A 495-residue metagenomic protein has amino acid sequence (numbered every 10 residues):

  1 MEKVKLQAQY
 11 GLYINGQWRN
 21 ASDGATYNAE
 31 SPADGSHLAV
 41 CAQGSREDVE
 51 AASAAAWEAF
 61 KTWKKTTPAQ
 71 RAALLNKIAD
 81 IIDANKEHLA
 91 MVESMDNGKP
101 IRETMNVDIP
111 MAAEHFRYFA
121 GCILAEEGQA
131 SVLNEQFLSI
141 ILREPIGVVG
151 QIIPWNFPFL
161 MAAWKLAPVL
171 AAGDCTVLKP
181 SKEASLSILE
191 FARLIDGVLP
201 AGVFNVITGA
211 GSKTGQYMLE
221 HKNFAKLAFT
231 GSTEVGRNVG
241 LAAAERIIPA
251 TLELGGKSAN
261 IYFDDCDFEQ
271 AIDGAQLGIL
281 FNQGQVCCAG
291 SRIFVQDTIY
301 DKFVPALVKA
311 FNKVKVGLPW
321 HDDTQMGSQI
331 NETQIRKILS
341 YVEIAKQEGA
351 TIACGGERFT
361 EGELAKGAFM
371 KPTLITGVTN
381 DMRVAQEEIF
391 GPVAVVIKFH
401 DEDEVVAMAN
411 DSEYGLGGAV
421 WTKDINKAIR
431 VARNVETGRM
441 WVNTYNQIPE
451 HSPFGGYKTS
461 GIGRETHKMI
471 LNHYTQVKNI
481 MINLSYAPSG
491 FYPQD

Functional and structural regions predicted by a protein language model:
M1-A33, E357: Hydrophobic face of amphipathic alpha-helices that form TPR/SEL1-like repeat modules and related alpha-solenoid
G35, R71, E93, F116 (+9 more regions): Residue-level signal for inorganic ion chemistry
S36-A39, I261, K315, A365-D495: Conserved C-terminal structural/oligomerization subdomain of aldehyde/semialdehyde dehydrogenase
S36-E126, Q136: Glycine-rich loop-to-alpha-helix module at the N-terminal edge of alpha/beta enzyme cores
H37-G44, A59-K65, Q151, N260-F263 (+5 more regions): Short, well-ordered beta-strand elements within core beta-sheets of diverse protein domains
F60, K64, A79-K86, A90 (+18 more regions): Structural signal for hydrophobic packing residues in well-ordered secondary-structure cores of soluble enzyme domains
G128-Q270, F399: Rossmann-like NAD(P) dinucleotide-binding subdomain of oxidoreductase/dehydrogenase enzymes
E234-T379, M408, V442, S489-Q494: ALDH superfamily catalytic-core signature
